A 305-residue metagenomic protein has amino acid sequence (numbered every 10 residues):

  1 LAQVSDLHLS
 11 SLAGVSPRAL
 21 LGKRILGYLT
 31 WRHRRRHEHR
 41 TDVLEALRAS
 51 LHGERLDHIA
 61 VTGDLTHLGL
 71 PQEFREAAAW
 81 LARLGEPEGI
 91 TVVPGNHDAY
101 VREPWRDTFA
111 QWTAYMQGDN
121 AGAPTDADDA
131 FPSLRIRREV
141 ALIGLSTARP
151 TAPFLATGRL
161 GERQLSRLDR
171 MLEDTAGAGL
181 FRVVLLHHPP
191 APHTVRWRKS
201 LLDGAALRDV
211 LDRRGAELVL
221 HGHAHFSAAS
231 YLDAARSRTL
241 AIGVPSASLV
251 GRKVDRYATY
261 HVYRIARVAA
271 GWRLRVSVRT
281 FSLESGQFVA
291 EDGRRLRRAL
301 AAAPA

Functional and structural regions predicted by a protein language model:
L1-A2, A130-G144, E173, G177-F181 (+2 more regions): Beta-strand-turn-beta hairpins that frame and shape the catalytic cleft of phosphate-ester-processing enzymes
L1-E76: N-terminal active-site segment of His-dependent metallophosphoesterases
Q3-S5, H58-D64, G89-N96, S146 (+3 more regions): Active-site neighborhood of phospho(di)ester-bond hydrolases with catalytic His/Asp-centered motifs
H8-L12, H67-L70, N96-P104, P150-F154 (+3 more regions): Active-site environment of divalent metal-dependent phosphoester hydrolases
G63-A82, A99-N120, T194-S200, A228-S237 (+1 more regions): Metal-dependent catalytic neighborhoods of phosphoester/phosphodiester hydrolases
R75-R167: Extended active-site neighborhood of metal-dependent phosphoesterases/phosphodiesterases
A82, R196-A269: Conserved beta-sheet core of the metallophosphoesterase superfamily
I265-A305: A short C-terminal boundary segment appended to hydrolase-like catalytic domains
